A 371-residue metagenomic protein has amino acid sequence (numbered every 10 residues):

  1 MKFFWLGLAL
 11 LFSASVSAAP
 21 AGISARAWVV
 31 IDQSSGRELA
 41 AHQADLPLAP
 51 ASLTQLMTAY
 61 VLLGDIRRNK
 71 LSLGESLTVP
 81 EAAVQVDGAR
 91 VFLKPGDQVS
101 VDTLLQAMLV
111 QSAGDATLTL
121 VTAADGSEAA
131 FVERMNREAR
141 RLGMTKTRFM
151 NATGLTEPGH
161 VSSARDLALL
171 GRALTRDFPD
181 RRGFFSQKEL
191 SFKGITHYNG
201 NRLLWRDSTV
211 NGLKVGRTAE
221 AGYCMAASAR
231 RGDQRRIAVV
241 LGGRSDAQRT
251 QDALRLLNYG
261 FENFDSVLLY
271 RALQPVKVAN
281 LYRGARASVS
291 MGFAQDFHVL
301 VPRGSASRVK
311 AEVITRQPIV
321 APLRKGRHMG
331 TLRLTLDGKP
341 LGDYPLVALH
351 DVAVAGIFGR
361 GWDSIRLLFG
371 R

Functional and structural regions predicted by a protein language model:
M1-L8: Sec-dependent signal peptide recognition, specifically the positively charged N-region followed immediately by
A9, A19-A21, A41, A229 (+2 more regions): Sterically constrained small-residue positions within well-ordered secondary structures of folded domains
S13-V16: N-terminal signal peptide c-region/cleavage motif recognized by signal peptidases
A18-A168, R172-F178, E189-K193: Active-site-adjacent loops and short helices of periplasmic peptidoglycan-processing enzymes
T145-R148, T156-V161, R165-R371: Domain-terminus/edge residues, biased toward the C-terminal soluble/receptor-binding domains of extracytoplasmic
